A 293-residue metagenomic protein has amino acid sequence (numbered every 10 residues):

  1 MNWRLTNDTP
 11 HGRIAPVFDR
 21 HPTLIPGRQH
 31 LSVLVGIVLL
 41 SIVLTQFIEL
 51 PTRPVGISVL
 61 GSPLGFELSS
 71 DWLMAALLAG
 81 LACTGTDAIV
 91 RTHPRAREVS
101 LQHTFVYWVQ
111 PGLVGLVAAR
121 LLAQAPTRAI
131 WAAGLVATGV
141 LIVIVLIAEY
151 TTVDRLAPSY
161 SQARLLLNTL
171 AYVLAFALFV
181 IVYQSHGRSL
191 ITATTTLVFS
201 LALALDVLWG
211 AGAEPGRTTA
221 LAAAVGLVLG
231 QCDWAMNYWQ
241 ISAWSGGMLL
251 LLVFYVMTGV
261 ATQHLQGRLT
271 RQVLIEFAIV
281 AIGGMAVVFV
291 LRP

Functional and structural regions predicted by a protein language model:
M1-V153, R271, I275, V290-P293: N-terminal topogenic module of multi-pass integral membrane proteins
L44, I48, A82-I89, V117-L122 (+6 more regions): Alpha-helical membrane-inserting segments
L73-L77, V109, L166, T219-A224 (+2 more regions): Hydrophobic alpha-helical transmembrane segments
P94, R155, N237-A243, T262-L265: Juxtamembrane transmembrane-helix termini
R95-L101, W209-A220, H264-T270: Membrane-helix interface "capping/anchor" motifs
I130-Q240, L250-F254: Generic multipass alpha-helical transmembrane bundles of integral membrane proteins
G139-V140, L249-M257, E276-M285: Small-residue-rich transmembrane alpha-helices that serve as helix-helix interface/gating elements in multipass
V260-A281: Interfacial loop-to-transmembrane junctions
